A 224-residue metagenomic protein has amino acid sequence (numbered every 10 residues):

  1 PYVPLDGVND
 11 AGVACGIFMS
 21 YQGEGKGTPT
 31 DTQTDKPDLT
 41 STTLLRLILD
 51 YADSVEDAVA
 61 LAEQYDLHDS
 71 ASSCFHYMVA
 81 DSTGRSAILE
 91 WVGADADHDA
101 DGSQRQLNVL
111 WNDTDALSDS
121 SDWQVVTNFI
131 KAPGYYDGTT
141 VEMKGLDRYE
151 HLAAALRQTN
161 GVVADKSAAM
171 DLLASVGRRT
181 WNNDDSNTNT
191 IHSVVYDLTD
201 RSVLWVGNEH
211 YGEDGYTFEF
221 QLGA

Functional and structural regions predicted by a protein language model:
P1-Y2, D6-D50, E56, L61 (+2 more regions): C-terminal, well-structured catalytic/ligand-binding subdomain of enzymes
Q64-D69: A short structural micro-motif
